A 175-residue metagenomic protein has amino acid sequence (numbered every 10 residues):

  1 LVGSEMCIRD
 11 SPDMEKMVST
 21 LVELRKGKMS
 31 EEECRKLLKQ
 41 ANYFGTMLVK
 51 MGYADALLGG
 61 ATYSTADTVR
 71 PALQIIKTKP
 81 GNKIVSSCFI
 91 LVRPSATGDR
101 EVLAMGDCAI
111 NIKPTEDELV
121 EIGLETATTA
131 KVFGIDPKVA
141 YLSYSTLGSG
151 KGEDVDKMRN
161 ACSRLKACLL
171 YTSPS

Functional and structural regions predicted by a protein language model:
L1-D10, Y171-S175: Conserved small/polar residues in nucleotide/adenosyl-binding loops
R9-S11, T62-Y63, P94-S95, C108-I110 (+1 more regions): Short, ordered loop/turn segments at secondary-structure junctions
R9-T20, A140-S145, S173: Short connector loops at secondary-structure junctions
D13-N82: N-terminal glycine-rich phosphate/adenylate-binding segment common to multiple enzyme folds
K50, A54-L57, Y63, P71-A72 (+4 more regions): N-terminal loops that bind phosphate or other acidic moieties and the adjacent beta-alpha structural core
S86-D99: Short, flexible loop segments at boundaries between secondary-structure elements
L103-M105, A109-L170: Glycine-rich phosphate/diphosphate-binding loop of Rossmann-like nucleotide-binding domains
